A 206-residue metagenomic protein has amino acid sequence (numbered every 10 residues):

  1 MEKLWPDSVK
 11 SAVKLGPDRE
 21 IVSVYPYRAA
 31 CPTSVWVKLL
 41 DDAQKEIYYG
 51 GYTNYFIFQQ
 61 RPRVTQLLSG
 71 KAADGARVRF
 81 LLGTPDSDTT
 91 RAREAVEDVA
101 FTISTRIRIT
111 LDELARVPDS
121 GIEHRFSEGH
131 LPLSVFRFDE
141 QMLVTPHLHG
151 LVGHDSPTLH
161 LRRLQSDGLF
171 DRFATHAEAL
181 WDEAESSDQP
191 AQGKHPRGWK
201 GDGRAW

Functional and structural regions predicted by a protein language model:
M1-S8: Basic, Lys/Arg-rich alpha-helical nucleic-acid-recognition elements, primarily the DNA-binding modules of transcription
A12-R91, F170, A174-A179, E183-S187: PLD-like (HKD) phosphodiesterase/transphosphatidyltransferase domain
V22-A30, H124-E128, R162-R163: Short acidic-hydrophobic, aromatic-tinged amphipathic segments that line or gate anion-handling sites
P62-V64, E94-V96, D139: Short, glycine/charged-enriched secondary-structure capping and boundary segments
T84, T90-L133: HKD-type phospholipase D/PLD-like phosphodiesterase module
I122-H160: HKD (HxKxxxxD) catalytic microenvironment of the phospholipase D
L164, H176-W206: C-terminal, charge/polar-rich interaction regions
